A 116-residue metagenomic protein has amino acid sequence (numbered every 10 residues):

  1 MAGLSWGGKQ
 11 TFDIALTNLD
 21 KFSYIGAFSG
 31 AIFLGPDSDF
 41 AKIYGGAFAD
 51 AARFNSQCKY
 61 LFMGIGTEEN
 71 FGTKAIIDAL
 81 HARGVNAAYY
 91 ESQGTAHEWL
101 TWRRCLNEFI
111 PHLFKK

Functional and structural regions predicted by a protein language model:
M1-K116: Non-catalytic cap/lid and distal C-terminal segments of serine-dependent acyl enzymes
